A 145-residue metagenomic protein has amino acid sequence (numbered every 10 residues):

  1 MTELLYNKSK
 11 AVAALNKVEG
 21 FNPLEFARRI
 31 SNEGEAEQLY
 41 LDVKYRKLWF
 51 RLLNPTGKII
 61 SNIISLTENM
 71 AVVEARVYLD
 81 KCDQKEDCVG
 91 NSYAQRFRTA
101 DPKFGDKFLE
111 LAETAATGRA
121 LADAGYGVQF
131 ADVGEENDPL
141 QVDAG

Functional and structural regions predicted by a protein language model:
M1-G145: Polyanion-binding surfaces on beta-sheet-dominated domains and ring/shell assemblies
